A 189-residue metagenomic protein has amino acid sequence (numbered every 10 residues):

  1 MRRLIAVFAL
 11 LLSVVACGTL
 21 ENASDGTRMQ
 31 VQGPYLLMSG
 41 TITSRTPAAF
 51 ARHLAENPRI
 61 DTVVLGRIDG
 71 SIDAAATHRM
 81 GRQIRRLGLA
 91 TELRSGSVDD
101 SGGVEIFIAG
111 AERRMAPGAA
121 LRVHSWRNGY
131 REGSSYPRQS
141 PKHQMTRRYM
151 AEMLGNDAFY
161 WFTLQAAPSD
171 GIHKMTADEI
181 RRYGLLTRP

Functional and structural regions predicted by a protein language model:
M1-L4: Positively charged n-region of N-terminal signal peptides that target proteins for export
V14-A16: C-terminal motif of bacterial Sec signal peptides marking the signal peptidase cleavage site
G18-E21: Bacterial signal peptide processing site
Y35, S39-D61: A short, well-ordered alpha-helical element
P47-L54, T77-G81, R85, G103-V104 (+5 more regions): Extracytoplasmic/secreted envelope proteins and their assembly/folding machinery, especially bacterial periplasmic
R59-A75, A90-G96: Short, glycine-/small-residue-enriched flexible loop/hinge segments at domain edges that mediate gating
R85-N128: Glycine-rich beta-to-alpha active-site loop
Y130-P189: Charged, glycine-interspersed solvent-exposed loop segments at helix/strand-loop junctions that cap or gate access
